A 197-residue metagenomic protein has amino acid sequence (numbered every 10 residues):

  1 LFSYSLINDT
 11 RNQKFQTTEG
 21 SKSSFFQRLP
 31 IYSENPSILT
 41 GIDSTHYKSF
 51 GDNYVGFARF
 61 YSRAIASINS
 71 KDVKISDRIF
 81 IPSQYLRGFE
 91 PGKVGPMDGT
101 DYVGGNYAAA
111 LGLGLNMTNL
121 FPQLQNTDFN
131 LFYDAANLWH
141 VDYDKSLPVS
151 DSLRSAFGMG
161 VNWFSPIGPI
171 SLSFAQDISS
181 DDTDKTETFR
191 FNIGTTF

Functional and structural regions predicted by a protein language model:
L1-T127, L131-V141, S146-L147, T183 (+2 more regions): C-terminal outer-membrane beta-barrel translocator/porin domains of Gram-negative envelope proteins and their
D142-F197: C-terminal beta-signal and terminal closure region of outer-membrane beta-barrel proteins
